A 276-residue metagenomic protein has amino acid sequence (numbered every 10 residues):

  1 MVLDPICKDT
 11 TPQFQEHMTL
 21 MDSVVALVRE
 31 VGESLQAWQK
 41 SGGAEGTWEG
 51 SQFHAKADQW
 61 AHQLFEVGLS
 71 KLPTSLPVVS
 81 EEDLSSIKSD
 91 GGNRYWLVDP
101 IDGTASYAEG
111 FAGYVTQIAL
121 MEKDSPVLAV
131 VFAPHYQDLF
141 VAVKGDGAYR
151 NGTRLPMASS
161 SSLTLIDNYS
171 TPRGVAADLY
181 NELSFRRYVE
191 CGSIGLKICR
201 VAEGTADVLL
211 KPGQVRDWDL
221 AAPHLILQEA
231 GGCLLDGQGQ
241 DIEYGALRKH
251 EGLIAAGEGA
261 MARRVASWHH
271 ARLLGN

Functional and structural regions predicted by a protein language model:
M1-I101: N-terminal subdomain of lithium-sensitive/metallo-dependent phosphomonoesterases centered on the IMPase/IPPase/PAP
V31, L35, D58, L69 (+6 more regions): Residue-level signal for inorganic ion chemistry
Q59, E82, P100-G103, P134 (+4 more regions): Generic detector of well-ordered alpha-helical packing
V79-E81, A119, G245: Solvent-exposed beta-strand sheet faces enriched in polar/charged residues
S80-E82, G152, G192: Short loop/edge segments at beta-strand edges and connector loops that shape dinucleotide/nucleotide cofactor-binding
D90-Y149: DPxDG-like acidic metal-binding loop motif
R150-N151, P156-M157: A structural micro-motif at secondary-structure boundaries
A158-N276: An extended, acidic
